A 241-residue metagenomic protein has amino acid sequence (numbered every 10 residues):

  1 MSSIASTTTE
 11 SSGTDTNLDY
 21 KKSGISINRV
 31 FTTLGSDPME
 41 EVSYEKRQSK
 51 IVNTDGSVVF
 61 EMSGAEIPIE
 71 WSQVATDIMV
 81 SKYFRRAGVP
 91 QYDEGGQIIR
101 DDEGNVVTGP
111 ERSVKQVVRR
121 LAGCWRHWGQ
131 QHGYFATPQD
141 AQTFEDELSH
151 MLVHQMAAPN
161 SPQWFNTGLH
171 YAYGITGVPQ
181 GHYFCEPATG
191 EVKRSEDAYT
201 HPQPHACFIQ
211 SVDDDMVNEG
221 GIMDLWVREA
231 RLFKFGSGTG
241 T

Functional and structural regions predicted by a protein language model:
M1-T241: Extended catalytic cores of very large enzyme megasubunits
